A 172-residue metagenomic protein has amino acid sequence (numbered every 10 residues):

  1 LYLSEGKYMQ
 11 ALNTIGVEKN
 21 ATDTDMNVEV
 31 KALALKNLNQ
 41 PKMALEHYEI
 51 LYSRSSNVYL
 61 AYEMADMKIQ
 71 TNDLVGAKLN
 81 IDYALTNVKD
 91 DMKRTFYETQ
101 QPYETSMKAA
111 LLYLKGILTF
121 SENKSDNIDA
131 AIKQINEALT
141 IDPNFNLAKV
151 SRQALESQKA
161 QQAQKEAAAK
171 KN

Functional and structural regions predicted by a protein language model:
E5, L38, T71, E122-S125 (+1 more regions): Structural motif corresponding to the intra-repeat A-B loop/turn of tetratricopeptide repeats
Y8, P41, L74, S125-I128: TPR-repeat structural position
G16-V17, A21, N87-T105: Flexible helix-coil transition and linker loops at the boundaries of alpha-helical arrays
N27-V28, L60-A61, R94, L111 (+1 more regions): TPR alpha-solenoid repeat register
V30, E63, M107-A110, L114 (+1 more regions): "A position-specific structural signal for the A-helix of alpha-solenoid helical repeats
